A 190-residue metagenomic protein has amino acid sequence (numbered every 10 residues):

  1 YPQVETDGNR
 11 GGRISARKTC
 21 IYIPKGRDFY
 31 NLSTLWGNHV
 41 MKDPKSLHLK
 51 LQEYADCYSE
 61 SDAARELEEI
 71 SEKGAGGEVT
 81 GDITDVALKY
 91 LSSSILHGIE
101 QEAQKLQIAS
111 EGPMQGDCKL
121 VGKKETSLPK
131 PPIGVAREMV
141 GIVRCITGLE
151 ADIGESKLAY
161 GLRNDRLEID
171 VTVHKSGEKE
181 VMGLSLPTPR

Functional and structural regions predicted by a protein language model:
P2-N9, R17, P24, Y30-N38: Short, compositionally biased terminal leader/tail segments enriched in small/polar residues
W36-E68: Short, low-complexity N-terminal regulatory "tails/caps" that precede and couple sensory modules
A64-R190: N-terminal "pre-motor" subdomain/linker immediately upstream of P-loop NTPase catalytic cores
